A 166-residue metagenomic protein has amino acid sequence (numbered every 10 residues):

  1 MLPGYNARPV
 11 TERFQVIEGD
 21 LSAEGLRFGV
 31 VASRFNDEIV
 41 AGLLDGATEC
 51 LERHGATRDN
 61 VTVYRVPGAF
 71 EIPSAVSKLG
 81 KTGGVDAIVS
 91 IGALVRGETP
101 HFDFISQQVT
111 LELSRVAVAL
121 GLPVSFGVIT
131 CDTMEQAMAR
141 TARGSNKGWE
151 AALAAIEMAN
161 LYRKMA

Functional and structural regions predicted by a protein language model:
L2-E24: N-terminal amphipathic/basic leader segments beginning at the initiator methionine
L2-N6, F102-A166: C-terminal binding/interaction regions
E18-P67: Glycine-rich phosphate/diphosphate-binding loop of Rossmann-like nucleotide-binding domains
A23, E38, G42, G46 (+5 more regions): Conserved active-site and cofactor/substrate-binding residues in soluble primary-metabolism enzymes
R34-F35, V66, A93-L94, I129-T133: Short, ordered loop/turn segments at secondary-structure junctions
D37, E52-T57, S77-G84, S114 (+2 more regions): Generic secondary-structure signature for well-ordered alpha-helical cores
T48, E52-R53, N60-G84, A139-R143: Amphipathic alpha-helical hairpins
E71, A75-L113: Glycine-rich phosphate-binding loop
